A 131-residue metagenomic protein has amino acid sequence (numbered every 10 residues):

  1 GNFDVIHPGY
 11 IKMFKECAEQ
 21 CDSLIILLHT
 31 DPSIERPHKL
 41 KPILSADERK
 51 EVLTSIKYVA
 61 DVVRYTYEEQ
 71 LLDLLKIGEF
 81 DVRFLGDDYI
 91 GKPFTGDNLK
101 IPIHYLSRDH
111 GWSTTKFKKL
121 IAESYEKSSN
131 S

Functional and structural regions predicted by a protein language model:
G1-S131: Nucleotidyltransferase catalytic core that binds NTPs
